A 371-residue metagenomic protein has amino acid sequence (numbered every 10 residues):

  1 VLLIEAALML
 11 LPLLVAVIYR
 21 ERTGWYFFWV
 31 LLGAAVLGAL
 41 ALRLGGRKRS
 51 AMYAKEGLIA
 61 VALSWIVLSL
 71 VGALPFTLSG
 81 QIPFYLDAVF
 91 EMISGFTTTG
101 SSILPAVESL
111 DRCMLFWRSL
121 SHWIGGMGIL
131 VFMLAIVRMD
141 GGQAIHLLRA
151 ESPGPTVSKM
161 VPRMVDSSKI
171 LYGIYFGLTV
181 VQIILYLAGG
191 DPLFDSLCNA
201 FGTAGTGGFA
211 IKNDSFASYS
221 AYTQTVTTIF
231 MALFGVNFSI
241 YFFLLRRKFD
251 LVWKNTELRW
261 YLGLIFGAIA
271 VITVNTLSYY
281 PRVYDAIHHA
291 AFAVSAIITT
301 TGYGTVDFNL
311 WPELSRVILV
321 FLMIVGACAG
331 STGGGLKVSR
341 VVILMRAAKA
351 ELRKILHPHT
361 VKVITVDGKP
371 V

Functional and structural regions predicted by a protein language model:
V1-V371: Membrane-proximal intracellular helices of multi-pass ion channels
